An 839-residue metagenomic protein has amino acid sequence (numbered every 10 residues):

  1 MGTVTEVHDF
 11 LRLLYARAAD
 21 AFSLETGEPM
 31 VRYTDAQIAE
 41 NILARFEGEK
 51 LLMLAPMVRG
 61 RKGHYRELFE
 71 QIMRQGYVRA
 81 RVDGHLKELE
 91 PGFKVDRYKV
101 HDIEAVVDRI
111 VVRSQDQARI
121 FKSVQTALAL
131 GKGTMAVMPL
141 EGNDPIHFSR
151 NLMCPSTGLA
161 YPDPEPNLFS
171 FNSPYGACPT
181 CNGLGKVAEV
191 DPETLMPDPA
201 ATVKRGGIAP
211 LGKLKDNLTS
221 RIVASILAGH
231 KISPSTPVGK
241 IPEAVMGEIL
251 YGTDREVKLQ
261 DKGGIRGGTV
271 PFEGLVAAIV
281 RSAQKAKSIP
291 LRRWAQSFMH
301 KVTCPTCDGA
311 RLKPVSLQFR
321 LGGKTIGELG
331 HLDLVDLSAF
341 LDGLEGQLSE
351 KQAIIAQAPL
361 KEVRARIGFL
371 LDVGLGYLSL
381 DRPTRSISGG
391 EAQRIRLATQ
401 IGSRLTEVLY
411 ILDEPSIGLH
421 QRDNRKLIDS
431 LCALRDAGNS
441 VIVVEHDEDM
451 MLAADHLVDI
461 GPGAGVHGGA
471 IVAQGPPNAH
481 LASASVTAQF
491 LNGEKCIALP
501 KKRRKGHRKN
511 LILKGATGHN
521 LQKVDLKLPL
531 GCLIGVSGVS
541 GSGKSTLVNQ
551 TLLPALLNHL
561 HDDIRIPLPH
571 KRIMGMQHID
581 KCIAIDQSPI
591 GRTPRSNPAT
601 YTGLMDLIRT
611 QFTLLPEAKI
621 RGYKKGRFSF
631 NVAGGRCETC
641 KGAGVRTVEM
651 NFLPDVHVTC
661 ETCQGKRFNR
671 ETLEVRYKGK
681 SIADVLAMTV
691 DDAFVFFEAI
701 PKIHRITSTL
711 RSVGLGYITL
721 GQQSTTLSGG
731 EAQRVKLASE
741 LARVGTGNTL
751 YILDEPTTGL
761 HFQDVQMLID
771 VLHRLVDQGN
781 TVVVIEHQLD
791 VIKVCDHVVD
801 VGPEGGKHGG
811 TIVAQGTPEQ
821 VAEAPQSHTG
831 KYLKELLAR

Functional and structural regions predicted by a protein language model:
M1-R839: Conserved phosphate-binding elements of NTP-dependent enzyme cores
